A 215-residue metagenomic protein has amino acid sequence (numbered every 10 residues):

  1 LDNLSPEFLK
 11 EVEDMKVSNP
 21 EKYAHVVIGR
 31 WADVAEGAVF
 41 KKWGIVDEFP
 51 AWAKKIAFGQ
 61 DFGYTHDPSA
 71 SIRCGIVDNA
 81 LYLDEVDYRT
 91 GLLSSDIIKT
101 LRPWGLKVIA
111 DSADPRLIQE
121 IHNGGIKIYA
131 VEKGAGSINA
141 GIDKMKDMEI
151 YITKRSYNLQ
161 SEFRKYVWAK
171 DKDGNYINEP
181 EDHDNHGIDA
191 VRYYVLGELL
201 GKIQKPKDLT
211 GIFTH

Functional and structural regions predicted by a protein language model:
D2-Q60: ATPase catalytic-site recognition across NTP-hydrolyzing enzymes
S5-F8, P20, A24, D114 (+3 more regions): A structural signal for well-ordered alpha-helical scaffolds and beta->alpha junctions
Y23-H25, G29-R30, E36, V191-G211: Charged phosphate-binding loop/patch that engages nucleotide di/tri-phosphates or the phosphate backbone of nucleic
V27, D61, S71, V108 (+2 more regions): A residue-level signal for conserved active-site and pocket-lining positions in enzyme catalytic cores
A51-G75: Gly/Thr-rich phosphate-binding beta-strand-loop-beta motif of the actin/hexokinase/Hsp70
D61-G63, D87, A113, V191: Anionic group-transfer/hydrolysis microenvironments
I72-D182, L199-H215: Mg2+-dependent endonuclease catalytic cores in nucleic-acid-processing enzymes, primarily RNase H-like
D184-R192: Basic, amphipathic alpha-helical segments enriched in Lys/Arg and hydrophobic/aromatic residues
